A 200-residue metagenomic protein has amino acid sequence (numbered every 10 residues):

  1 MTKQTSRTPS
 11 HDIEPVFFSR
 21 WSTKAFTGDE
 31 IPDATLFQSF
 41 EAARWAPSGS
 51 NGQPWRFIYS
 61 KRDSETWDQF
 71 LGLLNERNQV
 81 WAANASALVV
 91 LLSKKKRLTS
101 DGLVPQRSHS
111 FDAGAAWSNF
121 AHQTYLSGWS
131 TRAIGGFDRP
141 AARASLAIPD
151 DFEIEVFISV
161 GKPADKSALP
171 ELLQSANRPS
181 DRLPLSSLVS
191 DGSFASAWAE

Functional and structural regions predicted by a protein language model:
M1-E200: Acidic, surface-exposed loops and disordered segments
